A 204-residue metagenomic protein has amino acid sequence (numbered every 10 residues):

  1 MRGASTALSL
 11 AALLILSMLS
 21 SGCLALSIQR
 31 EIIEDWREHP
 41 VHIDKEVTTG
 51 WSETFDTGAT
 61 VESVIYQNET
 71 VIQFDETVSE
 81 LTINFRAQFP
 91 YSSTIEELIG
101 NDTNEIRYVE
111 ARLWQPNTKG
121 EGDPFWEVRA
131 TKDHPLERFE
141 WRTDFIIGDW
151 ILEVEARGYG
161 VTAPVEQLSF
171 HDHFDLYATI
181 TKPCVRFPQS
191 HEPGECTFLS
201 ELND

Functional and structural regions predicted by a protein language model:
M1, S20, T48, D56 (+4 more regions): Intrinsically disordered, low-complexity segments enriched in small/polar residues
M1-E34: Secretory targeting signatures
L10, A87-F89, A156: Short beta-strand segments enriched in hydrophobic/aromatic residues within well-folded beta-rich domains
L26-R86: N-terminal export/targeting and maturation segments
L26-V41, Q115, T143-D204: C-terminal edge strands of extracellular/lumenal beta-sandwich accessory domains
A59-E127, T131-P135, I147: Acidic, Ser/Thr/Pro-rich low-complexity intrinsically disordered segments
L136-R142: Exposed aromatic-hydrophobic patches
